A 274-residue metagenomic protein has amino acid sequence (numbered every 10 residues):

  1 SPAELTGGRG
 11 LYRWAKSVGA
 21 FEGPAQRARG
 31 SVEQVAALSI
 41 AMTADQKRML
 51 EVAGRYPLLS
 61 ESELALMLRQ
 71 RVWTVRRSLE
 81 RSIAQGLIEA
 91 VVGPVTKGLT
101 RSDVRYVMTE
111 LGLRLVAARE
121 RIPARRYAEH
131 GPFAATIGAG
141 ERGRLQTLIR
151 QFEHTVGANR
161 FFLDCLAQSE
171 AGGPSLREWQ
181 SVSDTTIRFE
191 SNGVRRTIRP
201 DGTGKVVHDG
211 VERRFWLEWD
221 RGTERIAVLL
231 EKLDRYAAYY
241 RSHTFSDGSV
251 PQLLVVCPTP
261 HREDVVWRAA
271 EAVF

Functional and structural regions predicted by a protein language model:
S1-A36, I40-A44, Q85, A117-F274: Electrostatic, structured charged patches in enzyme active sites and in nucleic-acid/phosphate-binding
A44-E51: Pre-recognition alpha-helix immediately N-terminal to the DNA-recognition helix within helix-turn-helix or winged-helix
E51, S62, E80: Residues within the helices of the helix-turn-helix
R55-M67: Short acidic, hydrophobic short linear motifs in intrinsically disordered regions
Y56-L59, V95, L113, T186 (+2 more regions): Short, solvent-exposed loop/turn segments at secondary-structure junctions
R69-A84: Short amphipathic alpha-helical interaction segments
V92-G131: Accessory beta->alpha helical hairpin/"wing" motif in late/C-terminal subdomains of nucleic-acid enzymes
